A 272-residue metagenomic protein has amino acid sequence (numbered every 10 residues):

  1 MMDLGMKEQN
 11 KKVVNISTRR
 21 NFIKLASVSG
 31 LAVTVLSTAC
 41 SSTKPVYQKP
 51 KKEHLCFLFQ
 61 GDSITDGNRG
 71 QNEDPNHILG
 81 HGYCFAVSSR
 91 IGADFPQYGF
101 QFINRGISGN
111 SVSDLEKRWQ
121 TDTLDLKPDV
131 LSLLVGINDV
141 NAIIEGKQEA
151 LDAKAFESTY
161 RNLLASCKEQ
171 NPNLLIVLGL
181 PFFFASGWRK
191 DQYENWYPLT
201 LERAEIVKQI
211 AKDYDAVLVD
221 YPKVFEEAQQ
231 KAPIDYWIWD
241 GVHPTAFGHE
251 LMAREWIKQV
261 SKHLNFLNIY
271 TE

Functional and structural regions predicted by a protein language model:
M1-T18: N-terminal secretory signal peptides
N10-K11, L79, S111, A155 (+1 more regions): Residues that cap or flank secondary-structure elements
T18-V35: N-terminal export leaders
T38-A39: C-terminal motif of bacterial Sec signal peptides marking the signal peptidase cleavage site
S42-R105, Q120-K127, P233: Serine-esterase "nucleophile elbow" of acetyl-processing enzymes
N68-H81, G106-S111, I144-L151, G241: Acidic/histidine-rich helix-loop elements that form or flank divalent-metal/phosphate-binding sites at the catalytic
S89-Q101, D114-E272: Alpha-helical cap/lid subdomain in secreted, periplasmic, or secretory-pathway luminal O-acyl-processing enzymes
